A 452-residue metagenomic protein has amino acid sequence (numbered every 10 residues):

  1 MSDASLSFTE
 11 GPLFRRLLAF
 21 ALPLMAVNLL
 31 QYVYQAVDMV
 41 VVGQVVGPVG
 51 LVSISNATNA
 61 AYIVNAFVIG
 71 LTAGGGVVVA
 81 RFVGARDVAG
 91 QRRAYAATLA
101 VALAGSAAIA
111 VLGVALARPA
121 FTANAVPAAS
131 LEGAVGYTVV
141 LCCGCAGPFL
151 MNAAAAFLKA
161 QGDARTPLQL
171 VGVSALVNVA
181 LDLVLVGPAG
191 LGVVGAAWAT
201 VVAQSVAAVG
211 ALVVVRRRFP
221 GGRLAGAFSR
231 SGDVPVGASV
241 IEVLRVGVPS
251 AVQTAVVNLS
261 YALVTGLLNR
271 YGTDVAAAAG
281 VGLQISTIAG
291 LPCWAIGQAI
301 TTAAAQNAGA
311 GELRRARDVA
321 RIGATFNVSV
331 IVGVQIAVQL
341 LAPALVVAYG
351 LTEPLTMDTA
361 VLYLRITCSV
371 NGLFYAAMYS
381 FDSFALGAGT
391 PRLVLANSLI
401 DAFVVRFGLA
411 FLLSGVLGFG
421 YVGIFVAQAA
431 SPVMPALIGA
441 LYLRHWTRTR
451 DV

Functional and structural regions predicted by a protein language model:
M1-A21, V79-A146, V177-A180, P188-V248 (+2 more regions): Short alpha-helical transmembrane segments in multi-pass integral membrane proteins
F8-V45, N59-G74, V78, L103-A110 (+5 more regions): N-terminal transmembrane alpha-helices
A19-D38, V140, G144, M151 (+5 more regions): Transmembrane helical elements of multi-pass membrane transporters/channels
L24, N28, V40, V77 (+17 more regions): Transmembrane alpha-helix boundary and packing residues in multipass membrane permease domains and related
L29, V33-V52, F121-A128, V184-L191 (+4 more regions): Helix-terminus/linker motif at the lipid-water interface of multi-pass membrane proteins
V46-N59, A134-T138, A197, T273-I288 (+2 more regions): Small-residue hotspots at the loop-to-helix junctions and early N-terminal turns of transmembrane alpha-helices
L51-V111, P148-P167, A278-A342, Y375-N397: Small-residue-rich hydrophobic transmembrane alpha-helices
M378-Y379, V405-S414: Transmembrane alpha-helical segments of integral membrane proteins
